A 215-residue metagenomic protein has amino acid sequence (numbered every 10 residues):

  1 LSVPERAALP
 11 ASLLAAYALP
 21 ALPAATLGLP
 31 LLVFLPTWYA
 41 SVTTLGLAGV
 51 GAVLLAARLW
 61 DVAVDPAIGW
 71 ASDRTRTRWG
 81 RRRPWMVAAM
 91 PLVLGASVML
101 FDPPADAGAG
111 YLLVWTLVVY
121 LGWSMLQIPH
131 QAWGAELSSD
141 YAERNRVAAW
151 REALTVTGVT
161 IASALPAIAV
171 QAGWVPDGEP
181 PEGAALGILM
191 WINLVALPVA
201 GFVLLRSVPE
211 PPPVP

Functional and structural regions predicted by a protein language model:
S2-P215: Membrane-embedded alpha-helical bundles of multi-pass transporters/translocases, especially carrier/permease families
